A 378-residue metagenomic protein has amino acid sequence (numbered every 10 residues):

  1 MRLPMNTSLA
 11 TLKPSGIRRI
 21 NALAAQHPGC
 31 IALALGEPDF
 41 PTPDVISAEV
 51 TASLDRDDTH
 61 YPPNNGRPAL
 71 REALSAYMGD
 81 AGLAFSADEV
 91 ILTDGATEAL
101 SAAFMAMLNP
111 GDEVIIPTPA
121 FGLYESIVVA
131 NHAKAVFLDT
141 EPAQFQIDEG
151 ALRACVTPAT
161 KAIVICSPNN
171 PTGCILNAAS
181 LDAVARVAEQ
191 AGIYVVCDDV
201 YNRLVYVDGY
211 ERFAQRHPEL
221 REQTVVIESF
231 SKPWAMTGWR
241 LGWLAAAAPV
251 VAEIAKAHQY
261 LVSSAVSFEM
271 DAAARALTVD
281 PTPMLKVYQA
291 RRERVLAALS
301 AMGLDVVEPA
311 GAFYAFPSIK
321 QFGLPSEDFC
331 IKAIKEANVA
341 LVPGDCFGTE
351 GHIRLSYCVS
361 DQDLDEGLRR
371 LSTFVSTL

Functional and structural regions predicted by a protein language model:
R2-M5, A10-T11, L23-Q26, I31 (+4 more regions): PLP-dependent class I/II
D57-Y61: A short acidic, glycine-rich active-site loop that binds or catalyzes chemistry on phosphate/adenosine moieties
N65-G66: Short beta-strand to alpha-helix junction loop
L70-R71: Class I S-adenosyl-L-methionine
